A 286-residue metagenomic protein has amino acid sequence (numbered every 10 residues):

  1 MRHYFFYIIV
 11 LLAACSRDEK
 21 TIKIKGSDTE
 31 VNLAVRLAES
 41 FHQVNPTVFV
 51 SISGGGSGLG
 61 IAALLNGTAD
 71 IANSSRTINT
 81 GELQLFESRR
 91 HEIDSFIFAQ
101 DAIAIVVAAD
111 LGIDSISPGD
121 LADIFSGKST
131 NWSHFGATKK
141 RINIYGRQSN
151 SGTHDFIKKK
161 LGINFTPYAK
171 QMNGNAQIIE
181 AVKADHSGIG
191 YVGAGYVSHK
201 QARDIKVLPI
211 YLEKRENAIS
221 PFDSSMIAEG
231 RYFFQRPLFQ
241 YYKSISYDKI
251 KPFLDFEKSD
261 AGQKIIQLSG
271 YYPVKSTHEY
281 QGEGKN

Functional and structural regions predicted by a protein language model:
M1-I22: Bacterial Sec-dependent N-terminal signal peptides
C15-A69, R76-T77, I93-D101, V106-N286: Exported/periplasmic ABC-transporter solute-binding proteins
S74-S75, G81: Short, well-structured active-site flanking segments
L83-H91, G127-K128: N-terminal post-signal-peptidase region of extra-cytosolic proteins
